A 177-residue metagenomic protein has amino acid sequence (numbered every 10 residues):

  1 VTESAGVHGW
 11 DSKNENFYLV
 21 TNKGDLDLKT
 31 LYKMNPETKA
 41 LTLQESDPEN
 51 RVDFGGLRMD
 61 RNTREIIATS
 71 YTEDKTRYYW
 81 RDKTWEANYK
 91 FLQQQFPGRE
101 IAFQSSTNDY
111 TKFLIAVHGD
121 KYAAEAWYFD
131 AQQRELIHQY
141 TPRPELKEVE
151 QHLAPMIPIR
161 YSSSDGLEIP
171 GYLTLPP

Functional and structural regions predicted by a protein language model:
V1-P170, L175-P177: Peripheral, non-catalytic segments that deliver or gate enzyme domains
